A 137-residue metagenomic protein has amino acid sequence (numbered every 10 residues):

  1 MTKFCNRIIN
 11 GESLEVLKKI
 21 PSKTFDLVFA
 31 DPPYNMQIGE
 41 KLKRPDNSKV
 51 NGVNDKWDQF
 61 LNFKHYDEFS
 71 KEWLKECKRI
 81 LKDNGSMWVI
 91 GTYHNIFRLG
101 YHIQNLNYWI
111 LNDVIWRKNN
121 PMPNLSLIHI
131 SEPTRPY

Functional and structural regions predicted by a protein language model:
M1-P32, M36-G39: SAM-dependent nucleic-acid methyltransferase catalytic core
P21, E40, G100-I103, T134: Short, flexible helix/strand-to-coil boundary loops that buttress conserved ligand/catalytic motifs in alpha/beta
K23-G85: SAM-dependent methyltransferase catalytic-core segment centered on the flexible catalytic loop and adjoining short
F63-N119: Conserved Class I SAM-dependent methyltransferase catalytic core
K118-L127: Short alpha-helix plus adjacent loop in nuclease-associated cores
I128-Y137: Single conserved hydrophobic/aromatic residue that forms the stacking wall/gate of nucleotide- or nucleobase-binding
